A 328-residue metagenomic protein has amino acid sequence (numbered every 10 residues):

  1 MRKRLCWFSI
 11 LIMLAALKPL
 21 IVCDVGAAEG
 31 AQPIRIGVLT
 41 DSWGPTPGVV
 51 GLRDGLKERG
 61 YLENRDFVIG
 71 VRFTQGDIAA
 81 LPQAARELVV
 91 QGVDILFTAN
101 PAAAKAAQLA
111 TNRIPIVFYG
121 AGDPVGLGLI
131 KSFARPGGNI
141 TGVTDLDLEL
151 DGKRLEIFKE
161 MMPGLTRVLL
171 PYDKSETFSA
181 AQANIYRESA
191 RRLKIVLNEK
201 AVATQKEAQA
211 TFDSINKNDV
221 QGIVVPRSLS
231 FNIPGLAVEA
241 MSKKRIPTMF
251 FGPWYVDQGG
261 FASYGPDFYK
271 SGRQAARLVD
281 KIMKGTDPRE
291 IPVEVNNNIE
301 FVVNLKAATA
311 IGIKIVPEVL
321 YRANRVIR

Functional and structural regions predicted by a protein language model:
M1-R328: Short hydrophobic alpha-helices and adjacent helix-cap/hinge residues
